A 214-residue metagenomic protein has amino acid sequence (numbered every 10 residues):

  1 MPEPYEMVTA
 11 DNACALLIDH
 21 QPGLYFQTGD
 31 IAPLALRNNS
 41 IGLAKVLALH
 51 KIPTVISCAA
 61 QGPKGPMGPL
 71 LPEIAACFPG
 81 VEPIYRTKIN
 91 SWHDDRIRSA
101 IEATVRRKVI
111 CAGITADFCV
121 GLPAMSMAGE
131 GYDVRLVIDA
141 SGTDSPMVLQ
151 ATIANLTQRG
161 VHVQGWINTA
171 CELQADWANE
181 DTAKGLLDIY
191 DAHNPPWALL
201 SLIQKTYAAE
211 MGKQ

Functional and structural regions predicted by a protein language model:
M1-K88, A103, D133, Q150-A154 (+1 more regions): Active-site acidic carboxylates
A59, I89, D139-S141, T169: Active-site beta-loop-alpha junctions enriched in small/polar residues
M67, D94, C119-G121: Short, well-ordered alpha-helical microsegments
R86-S99: Short phosphate-binding loop-to-helix
I101-R107: Glycine-rich phosphate-binding loop signature in dinucleotide/nucleotide-binding domains
K108-W166: A contiguous pocket-lining binding segment that forms or flanks enzyme active sites
W166-L173: Acidic carboxylate-rich catalytic motifs and surrounding loops in phosphoryl-/glycosyl-chemistry enzymes
